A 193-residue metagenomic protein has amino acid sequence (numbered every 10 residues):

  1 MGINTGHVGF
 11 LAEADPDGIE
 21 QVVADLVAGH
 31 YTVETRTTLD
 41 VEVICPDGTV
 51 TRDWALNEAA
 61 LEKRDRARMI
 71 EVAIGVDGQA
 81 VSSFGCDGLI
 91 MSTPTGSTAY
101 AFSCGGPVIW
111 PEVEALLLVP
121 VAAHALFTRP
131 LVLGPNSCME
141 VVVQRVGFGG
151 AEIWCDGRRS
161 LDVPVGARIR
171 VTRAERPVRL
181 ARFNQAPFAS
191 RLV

Functional and structural regions predicted by a protein language model:
M1-N4, E112: Short hydrophobic/aromatic-enriched beta-strand-loop microsegments
T5-V8, A123: Short, acidic/turn-prone active-site loops that include or flank metal/cofactor- and phosphate-binding residues
H7-D87: Catalytic core of DAGKc-family lipid kinases
T35-L39, A55-N57, R68-V72, D87-L89 (+5 more regions): A generic structural signal for short beta-strands and their flanking turns/coil linkers
L61, R66, D77-A80, R129-V193: ATP/nucleoside-binding phosphotransfer catalytic cores, i.e., glycine-rich phosphate-binding loops
I74, G96, I153: Short aromatic-centered micro-motifs
S83-F127: Gly/Ser/Thr-rich active-site loops/lids in small-molecule metabolic enzymes that frequently grip phosphoryl groups
